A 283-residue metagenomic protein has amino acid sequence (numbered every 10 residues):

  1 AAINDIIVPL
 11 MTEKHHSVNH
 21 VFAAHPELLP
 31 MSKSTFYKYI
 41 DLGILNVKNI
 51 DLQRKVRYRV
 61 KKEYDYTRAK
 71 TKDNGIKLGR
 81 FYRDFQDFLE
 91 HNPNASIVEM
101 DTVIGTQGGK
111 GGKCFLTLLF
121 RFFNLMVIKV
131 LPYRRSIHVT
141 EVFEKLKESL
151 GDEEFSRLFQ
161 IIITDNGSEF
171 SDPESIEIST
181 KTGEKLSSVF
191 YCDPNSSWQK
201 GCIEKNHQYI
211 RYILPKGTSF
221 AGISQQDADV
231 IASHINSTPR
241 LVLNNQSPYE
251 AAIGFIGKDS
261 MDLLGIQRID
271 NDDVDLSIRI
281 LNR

Functional and structural regions predicted by a protein language model:
A1-K205, Y209-S219, I223-S224, V230-S233 (+3 more regions): Secondary-structure boundary/capping micro-motif
